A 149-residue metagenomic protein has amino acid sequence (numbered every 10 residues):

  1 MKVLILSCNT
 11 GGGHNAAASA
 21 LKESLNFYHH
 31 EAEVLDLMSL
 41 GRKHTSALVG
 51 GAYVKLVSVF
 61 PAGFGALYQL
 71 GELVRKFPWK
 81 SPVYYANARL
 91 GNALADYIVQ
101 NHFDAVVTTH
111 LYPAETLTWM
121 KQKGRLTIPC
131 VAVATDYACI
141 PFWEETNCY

Functional and structural regions predicted by a protein language model:
M1-L4: Extreme N-terminal starter segment of soluble prokaryotic enzymes
L6-C8, L35, V133: Short hydrophobic segments within beta-strands
C8-A17: A short, glycine/small-residue-rich beta-strand->loop->alpha-helix junction that serves as a flexible
H14-N15, R42, A114-T116, C139-P141: Short, well-ordered alpha-helical microsegments
A20-Q100: Conserved N-terminal ligand/cofactor-binding loop architecture of enzyme catalytic domains
N92-V106, T116-V131: Glycosyltransferases and closely related glycan-assembly transferases that use nucleotide-activated donors
T109-Y112: Short His-centered aromatic/hydrophobic patch
Q122-Y149: Active-site-proximal region of nucleotide-activated glycan assembly enzymes, centered on histidine/acidic-rich loops
